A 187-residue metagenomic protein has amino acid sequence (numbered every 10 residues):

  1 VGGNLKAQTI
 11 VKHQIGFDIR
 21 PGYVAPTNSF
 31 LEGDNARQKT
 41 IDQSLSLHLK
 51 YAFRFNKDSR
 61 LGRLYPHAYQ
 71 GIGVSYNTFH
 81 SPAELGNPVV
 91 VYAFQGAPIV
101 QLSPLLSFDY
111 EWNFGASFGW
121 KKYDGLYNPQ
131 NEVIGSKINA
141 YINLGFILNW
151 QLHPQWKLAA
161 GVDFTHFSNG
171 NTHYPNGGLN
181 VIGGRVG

Functional and structural regions predicted by a protein language model:
Q8-K12, N56-A68, A83, V100-F108 (+1 more regions): Short loop/turn motifs that connect adjacent beta-strands in outer-membrane beta-barrel proteins
Q8-R54, G187: Short glycine/proline- and aromatic-enriched beta-strand/turn motifs that initiate or cap beta-hairpins
V11, I41-L47, L85-V91, S136-I142 (+1 more regions): Residues that define the transmembrane beta-barrel architecture of outer-membrane proteins
I15-I19, Q70-I72, Y110-F114, L144-F146 (+2 more regions): Membrane-embedded beta-strand positions of outer-membrane beta-barrel proteins
I19-A25, F53-F55, V74-H80, F114-K122 (+1 more regions): Transmembrane beta-strands of outer-membrane beta-barrel pores
N28, I147, Q151-G187: Predominantly the C-terminal beta-signal and adjacent terminal strand-loop region of outer-membrane beta-barrel
G33-R37, F79-P82, N128-I134, N169-N176: Extracellular loop and loop/strand-boundary signature of outer-membrane beta-barrel proteins
Y65-F118: Gram-negative (and chloroplast) outer-membrane scaffold detector with strong preference for beta-barrel transmembrane
